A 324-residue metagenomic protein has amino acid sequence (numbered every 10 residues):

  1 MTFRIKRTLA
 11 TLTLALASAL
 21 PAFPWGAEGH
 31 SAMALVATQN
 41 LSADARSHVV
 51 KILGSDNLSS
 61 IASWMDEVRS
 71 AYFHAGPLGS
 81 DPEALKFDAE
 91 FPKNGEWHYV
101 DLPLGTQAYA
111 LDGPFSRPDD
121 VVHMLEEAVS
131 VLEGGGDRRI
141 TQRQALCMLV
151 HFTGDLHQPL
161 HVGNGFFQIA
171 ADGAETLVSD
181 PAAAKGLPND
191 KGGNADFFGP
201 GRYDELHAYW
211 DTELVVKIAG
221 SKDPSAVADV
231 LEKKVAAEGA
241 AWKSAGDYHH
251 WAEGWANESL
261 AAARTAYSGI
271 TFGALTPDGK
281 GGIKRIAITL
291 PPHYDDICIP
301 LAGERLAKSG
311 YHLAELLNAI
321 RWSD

Functional and structural regions predicted by a protein language model:
M1-L12: Bacterial N-terminal signal peptides that target proteins for export
A10-P21: Bacterial N-terminal signal peptides
F23-F152, P159-D324: N-terminal, motif-rich segments that launch catalysis or mediate targeting to/interaction with membranes, typified by
